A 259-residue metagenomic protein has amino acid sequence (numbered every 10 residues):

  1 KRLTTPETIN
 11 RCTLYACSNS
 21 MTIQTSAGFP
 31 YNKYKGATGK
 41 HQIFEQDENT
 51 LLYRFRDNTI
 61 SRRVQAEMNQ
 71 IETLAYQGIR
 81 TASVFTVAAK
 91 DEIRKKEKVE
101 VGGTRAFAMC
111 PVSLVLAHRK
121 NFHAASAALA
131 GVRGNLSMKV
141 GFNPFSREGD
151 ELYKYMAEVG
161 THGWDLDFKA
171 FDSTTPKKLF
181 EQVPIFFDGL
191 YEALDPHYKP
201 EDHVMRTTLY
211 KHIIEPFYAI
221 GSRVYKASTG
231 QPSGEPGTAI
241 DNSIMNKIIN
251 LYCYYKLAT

Functional and structural regions predicted by a protein language model:
K1-T259: Viral RNA-dependent RNA polymerase
